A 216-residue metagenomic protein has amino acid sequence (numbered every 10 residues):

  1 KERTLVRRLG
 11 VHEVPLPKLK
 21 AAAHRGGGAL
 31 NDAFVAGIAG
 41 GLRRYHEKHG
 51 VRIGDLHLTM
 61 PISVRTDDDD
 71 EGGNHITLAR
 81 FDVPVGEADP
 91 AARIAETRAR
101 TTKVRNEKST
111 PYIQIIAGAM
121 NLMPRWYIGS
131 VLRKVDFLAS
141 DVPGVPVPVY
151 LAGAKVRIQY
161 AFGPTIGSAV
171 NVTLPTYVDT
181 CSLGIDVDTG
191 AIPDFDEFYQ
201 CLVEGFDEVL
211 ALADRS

Functional and structural regions predicted by a protein language model:
K1-S168, V172-S216: Soluble acyl-CoA-dependent acyltransferase catalytic core bearing the H(X)4D motif
